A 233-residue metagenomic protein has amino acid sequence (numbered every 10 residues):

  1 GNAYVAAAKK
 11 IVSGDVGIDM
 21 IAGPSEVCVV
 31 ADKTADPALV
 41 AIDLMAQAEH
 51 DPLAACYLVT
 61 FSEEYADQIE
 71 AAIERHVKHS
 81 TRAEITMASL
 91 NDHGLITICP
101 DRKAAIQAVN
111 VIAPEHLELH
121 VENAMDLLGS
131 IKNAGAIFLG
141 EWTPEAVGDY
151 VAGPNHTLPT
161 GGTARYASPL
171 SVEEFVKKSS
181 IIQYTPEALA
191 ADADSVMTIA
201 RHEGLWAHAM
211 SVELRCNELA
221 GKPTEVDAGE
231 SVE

Functional and structural regions predicted by a protein language model:
G1-L39, D43-A55: Conserved NAD(P)+-binding/catalytic subdomain of aldehyde/semialdehyde dehydrogenases
N2, I21, T34-I42, V59 (+7 more regions): Electropositive phosphate-/nucleotide-binding environments in soluble metabolic enzymes
A3-I11, L39, D43-A46, Q68-A72 (+4 more regions): Alpha-helical scaffold segments in soluble metabolic enzymes
D15-G17, A22-V27, A35, P52-A54 (+5 more regions): Short coil/turn connectors at secondary-structure junctions
G17, A54-V59, H79-L90, H120-V121 (+2 more regions): Flexible, glycine/charged-enriched surface loops at secondary-structure junctions
V30-D32, L58-F61, I98-C99, L139-G140 (+1 more regions): Short beta-strand-to-turn element immediately C-terminal to the catalytic PLP-Schiff-base lysine in fold type I
H50, L58-A134: A glycine- and small/hydrophobic-rich beta-loop-beta segment that serves as a flexible "lid/hinge" or phosphate-binding
N110-E233: C-terminal core of ALDH-fold dehydrogenases
